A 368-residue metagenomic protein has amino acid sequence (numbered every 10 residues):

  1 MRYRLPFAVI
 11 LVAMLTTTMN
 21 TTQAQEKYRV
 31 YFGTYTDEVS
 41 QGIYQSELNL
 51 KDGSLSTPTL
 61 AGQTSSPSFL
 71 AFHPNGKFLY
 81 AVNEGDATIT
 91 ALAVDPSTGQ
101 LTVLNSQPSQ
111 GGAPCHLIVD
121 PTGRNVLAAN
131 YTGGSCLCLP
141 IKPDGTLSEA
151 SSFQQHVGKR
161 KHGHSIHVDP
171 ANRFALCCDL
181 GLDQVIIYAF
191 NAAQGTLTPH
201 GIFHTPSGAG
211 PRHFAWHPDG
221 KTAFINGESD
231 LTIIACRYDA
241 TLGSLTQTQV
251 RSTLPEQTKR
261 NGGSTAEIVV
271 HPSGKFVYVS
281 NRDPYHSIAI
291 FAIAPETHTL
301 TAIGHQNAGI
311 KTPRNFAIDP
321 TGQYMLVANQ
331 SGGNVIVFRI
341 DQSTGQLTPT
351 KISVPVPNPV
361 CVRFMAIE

Functional and structural regions predicted by a protein language model:
Q23-K51: An edge-strand/N-cap motif at the start of beta-rich repeat modules
Y35-D37, E84, Y131-T132, I141 (+8 more regions): Short loop/turn segments immediately following the C-termini of beta-strands
V39, T64-N75, Q110-T122, Q155-R173 (+4 more regions): Beta-rich, blade/repeat-based domains predominating in secreted/periplasmic proteins but also intracellular
S46-G53, L92-G99, C138-L147, Y188-T196 (+3 more regions): Short loop/turn segments immediately following beta-strands, especially the blade-tip and inter-blade linker loops
S56-G123: Blade-loop segments of beta-propeller domains
S56-G62, T102-P108, S151-V157, T198-H204 (+3 more regions): A short beta-strand motif characteristic of beta-propeller blades
Q100-P170: Asp-box/WD-like beta-propeller blade repeats and closely related beta-sheet repeat scaffolds
